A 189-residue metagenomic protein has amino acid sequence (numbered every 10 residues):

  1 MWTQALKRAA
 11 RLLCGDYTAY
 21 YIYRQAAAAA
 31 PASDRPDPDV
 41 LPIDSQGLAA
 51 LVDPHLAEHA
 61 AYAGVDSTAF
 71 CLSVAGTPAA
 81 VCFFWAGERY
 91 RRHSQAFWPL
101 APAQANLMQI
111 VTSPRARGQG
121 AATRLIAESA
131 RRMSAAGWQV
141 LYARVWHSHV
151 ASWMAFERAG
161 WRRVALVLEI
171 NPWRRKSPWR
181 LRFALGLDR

Functional and structural regions predicted by a protein language model:
M1-H59: Acyl-donor-binding surface of acyltransferase catalytic domains
T18-Y23, R162-K176: Conserved catalytic-core motifs of GNAT/GCN5-like acyltransferases
L51-T77: Extracellular-facing segments of soluble proteins and assemblies that are Gly/Ser/Thr-biased and enriched in aromatics
V65-D66, S73-A105: Conserved acyl-donor/pantetheine-binding loop and adjacent beta-alpha core of acyl/acetyltransferases and related
C71, N106, V111: Conserved beta-strand segments that form the floor/walls of ligand-binding pockets within enzyme and binding domains
Q109-T112, G118-A135, V140, M154-R158: Conserved acetyl-CoA-binding loop-helix of GNAT-fold acetyltransferases
A143-S152, N171-R174: Conserved beta-strand-loop-alpha-helix junction that forms the acyl-donor binding cleft
H147-A165: Conserved active-site alpha-helix within GNAT-family acetyltransferase domains
